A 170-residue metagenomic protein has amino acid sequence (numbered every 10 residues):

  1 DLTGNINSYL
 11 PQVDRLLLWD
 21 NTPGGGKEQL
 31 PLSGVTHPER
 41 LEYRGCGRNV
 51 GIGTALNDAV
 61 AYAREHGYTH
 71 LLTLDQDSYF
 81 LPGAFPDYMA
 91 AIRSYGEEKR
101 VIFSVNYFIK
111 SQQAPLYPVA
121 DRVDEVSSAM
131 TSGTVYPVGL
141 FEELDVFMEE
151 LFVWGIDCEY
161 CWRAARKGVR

Functional and structural regions predicted by a protein language model:
D1-Q12: Short, well-formed alpha-helical segments that are part of the catalytic scaffolds of diverse glycosyltransferases
D20-P31, R48, S78-Y79: A conserved acidic beta->alpha catalytic loop
C46-A63: Glycine-rich, basic loop-to-helix element that forms the pyrophosphate-binding segment of sugar-nucleotide handling
L56, G83-D87, I156: Acidic donor-diphosphate engagement hotspot in glycosyltransferases and nucleotidyltransferases that stabilizes
Y68-D77: Short beta-strand-to-loop acidic/aromatic patch adjacent to the donor-nucleotide binding site
L81-L116: Conserved donor NDP-sugar-binding/catalytic core segment of glycosyltransferases
M130-D145: Conserved nucleotide-sugar donor-binding and metal-coordinating catalytic region shared by glycosyltransferases
L140, L144, E150-R170: A short, conserved alpha-helix in the catalytic core of glycosyltransferases
